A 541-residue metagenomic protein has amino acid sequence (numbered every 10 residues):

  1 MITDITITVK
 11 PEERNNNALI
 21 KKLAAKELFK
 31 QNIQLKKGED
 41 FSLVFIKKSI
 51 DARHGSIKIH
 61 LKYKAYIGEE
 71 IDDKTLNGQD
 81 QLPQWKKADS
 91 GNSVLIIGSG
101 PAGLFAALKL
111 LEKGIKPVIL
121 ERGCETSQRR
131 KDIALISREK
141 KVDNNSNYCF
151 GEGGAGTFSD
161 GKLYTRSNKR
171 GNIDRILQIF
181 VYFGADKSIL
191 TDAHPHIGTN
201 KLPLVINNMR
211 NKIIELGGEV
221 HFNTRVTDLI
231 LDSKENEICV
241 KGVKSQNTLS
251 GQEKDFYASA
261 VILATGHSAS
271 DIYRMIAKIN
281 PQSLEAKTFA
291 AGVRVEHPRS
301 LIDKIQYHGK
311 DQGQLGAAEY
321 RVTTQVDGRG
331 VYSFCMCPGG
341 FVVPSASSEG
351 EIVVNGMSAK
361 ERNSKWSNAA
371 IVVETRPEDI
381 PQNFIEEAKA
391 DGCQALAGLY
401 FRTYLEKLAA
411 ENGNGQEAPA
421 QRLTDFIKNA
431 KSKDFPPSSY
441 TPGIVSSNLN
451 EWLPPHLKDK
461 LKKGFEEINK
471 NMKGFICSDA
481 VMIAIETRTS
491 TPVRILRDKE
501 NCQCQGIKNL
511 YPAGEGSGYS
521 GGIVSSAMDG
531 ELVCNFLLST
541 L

Functional and structural regions predicted by a protein language model:
M1-I57, Y63-F158, K162-L541: Residues forming the flavin
